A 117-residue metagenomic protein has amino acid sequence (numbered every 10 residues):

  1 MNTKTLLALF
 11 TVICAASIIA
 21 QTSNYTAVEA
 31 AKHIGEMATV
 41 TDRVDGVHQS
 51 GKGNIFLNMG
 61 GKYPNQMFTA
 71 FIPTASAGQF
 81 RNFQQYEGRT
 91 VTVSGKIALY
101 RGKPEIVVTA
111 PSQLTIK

Functional and structural regions predicted by a protein language model:
M1-N2: N-terminal secretory signal peptides that target proteins for export/translocation
T5-C14: Sec-dependent N-terminal signal peptides
I18-K117: OB-fold and OB-like single-stranded nucleic-acid-recognition modules and their adjacent interaction interfaces
